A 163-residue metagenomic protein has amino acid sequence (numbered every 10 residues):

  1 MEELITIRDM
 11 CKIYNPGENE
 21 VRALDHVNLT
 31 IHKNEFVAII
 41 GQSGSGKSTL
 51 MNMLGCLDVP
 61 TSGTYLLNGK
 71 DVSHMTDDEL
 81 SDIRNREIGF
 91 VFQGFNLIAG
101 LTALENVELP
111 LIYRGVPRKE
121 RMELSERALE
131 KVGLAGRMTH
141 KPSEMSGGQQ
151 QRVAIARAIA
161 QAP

Functional and structural regions predicted by a protein language model:
E2-P163: ABC family nucleotide-binding domain
